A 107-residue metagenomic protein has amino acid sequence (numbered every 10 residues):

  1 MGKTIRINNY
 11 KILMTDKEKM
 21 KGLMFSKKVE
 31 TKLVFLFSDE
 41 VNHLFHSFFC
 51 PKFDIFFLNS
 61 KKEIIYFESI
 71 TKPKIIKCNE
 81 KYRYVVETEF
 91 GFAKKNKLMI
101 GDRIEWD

Functional and structural regions predicted by a protein language model:
M1-D107: Compact, glycine-rich, soluble single-domain proteins
